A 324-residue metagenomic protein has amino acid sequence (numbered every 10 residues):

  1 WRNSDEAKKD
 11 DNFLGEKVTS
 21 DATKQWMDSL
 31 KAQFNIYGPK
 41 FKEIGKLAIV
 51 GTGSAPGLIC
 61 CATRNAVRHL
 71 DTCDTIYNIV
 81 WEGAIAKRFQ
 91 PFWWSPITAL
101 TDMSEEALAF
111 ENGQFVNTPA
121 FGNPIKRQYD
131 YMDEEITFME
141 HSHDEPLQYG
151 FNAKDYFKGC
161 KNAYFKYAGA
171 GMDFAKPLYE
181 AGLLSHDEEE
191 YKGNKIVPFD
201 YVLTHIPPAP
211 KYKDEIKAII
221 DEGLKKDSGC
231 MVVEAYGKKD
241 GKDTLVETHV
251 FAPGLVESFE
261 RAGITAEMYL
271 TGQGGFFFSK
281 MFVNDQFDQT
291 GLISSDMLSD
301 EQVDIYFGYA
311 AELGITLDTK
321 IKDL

Functional and structural regions predicted by a protein language model:
W1-R2, G53, F121, K322: Proline- and acidic/polar-enriched loop/turn elements at helix boundaries
R2-S95, A99: Glycine-/Pro-rich loop/turn segments that contact NAD(P) or position catalytic residues in Rossmann-like domains
R68-L324: C-terminal catalytic/substrate-binding lobe primarily of soluble NAD(P)-dependent oxidoreductases
